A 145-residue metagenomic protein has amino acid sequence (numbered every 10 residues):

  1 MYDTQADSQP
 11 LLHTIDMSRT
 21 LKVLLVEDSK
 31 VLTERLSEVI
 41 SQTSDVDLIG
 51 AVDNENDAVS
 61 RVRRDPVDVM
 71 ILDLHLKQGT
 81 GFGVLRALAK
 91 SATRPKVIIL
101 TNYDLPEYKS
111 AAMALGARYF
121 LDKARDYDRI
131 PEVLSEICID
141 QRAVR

Functional and structural regions predicted by a protein language model:
M1-K22, L32, I130-R145: Non-catalytic signal-transmission and effector/linker regions of two-component phosphorelay proteins
E27: Conserved acidic carboxylate
A51-V69: Acidic, metal-coordinating helix/loop segments flanking the phosphotransfer/catalytic sites of two-component signaling
N54, T80-G83: Acidic catalytic/metal-coordinating carboxylates
L74-H75: The short loop immediately C-terminal to the conserved phospho-acceptor aspartate in CheY-like receiver
F82-T93: Short amphipathic alpha-helix used as the core "switch/output" element in two-component signaling
D104-L121, R125: Alpha4 helix (beta4-alpha4-beta5 surface) of REC/receiver domains from two-component response regulators
